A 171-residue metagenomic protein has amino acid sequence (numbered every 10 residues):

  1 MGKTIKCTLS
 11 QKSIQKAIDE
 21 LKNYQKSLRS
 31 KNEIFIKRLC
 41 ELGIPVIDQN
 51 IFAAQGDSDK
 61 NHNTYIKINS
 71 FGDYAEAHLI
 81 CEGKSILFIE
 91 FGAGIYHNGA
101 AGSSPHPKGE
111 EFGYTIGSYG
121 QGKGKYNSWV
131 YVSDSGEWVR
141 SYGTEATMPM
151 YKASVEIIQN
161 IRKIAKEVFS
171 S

Functional and structural regions predicted by a protein language model:
M1-I86, A101, H106-S171: Short, Lys/Arg-rich flexible segments
E90-G99: Intrinsically disordered, low-complexity regulatory segments enriched in Ser/Thr/Pro and charged residues
